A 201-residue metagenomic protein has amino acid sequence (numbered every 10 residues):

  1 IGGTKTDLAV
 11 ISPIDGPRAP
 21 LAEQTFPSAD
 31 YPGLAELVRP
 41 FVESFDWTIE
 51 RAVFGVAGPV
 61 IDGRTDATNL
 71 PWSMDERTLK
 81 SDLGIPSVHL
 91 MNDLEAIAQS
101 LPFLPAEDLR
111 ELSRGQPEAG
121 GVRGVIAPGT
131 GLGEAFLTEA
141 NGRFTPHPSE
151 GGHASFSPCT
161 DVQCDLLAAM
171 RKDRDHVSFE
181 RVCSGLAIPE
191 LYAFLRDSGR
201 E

Functional and structural regions predicted by a protein language model:
I1-P40, P148-G152: Short glycine-rich, Thr/Ser-proximal phosphate-binding strand/loop in the N-terminal lobe of ATP-dependent enzymes
G2, D93, I188: Acidic active-site catalytic centers that drive phospho-/nucleotidyl reactions and related ester hydrolyses
T4, A57-V60, G129-G131: Short glycine-rich anion-binding loops that position phosphate/pyrophosphate groups of nucleotides and phosphorylated
P13-L21, E43-T48, A140-G142, R196-E201: Short, glycine- and charge-enriched coil/turn segments that flank and shape catalytic ligand pockets
P13-P17, T68-S73, L104-L112, E139-H147: A glycine- and small-aliphatic-rich helix-loop capping segment at beta-alpha/alpha-beta transitions that lines
P40, T78-D82, A169: Generic structural signal for isolated residues within well-ordered alpha-helices
F45-L90, E95-D108, V125: Short beta-strand-loop/turn "lid" adjacent to the catalytic site in phosphate-handling enzymes
Q116-G124, P128, L132-E201: Glycine/GP-enriched mid-protein hinge/lid loop-to-helix segment characteristic of carbohydrate kinases
